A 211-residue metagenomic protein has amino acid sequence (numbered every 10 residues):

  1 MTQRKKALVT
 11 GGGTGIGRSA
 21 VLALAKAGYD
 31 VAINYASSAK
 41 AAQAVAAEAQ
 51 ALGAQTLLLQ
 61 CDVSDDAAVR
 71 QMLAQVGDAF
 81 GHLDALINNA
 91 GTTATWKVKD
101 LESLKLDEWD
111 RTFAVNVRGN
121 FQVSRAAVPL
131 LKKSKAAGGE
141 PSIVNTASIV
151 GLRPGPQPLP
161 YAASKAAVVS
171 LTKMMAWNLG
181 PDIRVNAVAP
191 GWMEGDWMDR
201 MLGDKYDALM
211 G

Functional and structural regions predicted by a protein language model:
G13-G15: Conserved glycine-rich cofactor-binding loop
A39-K40, Q60-M72, L106: The beta1-alpha1 cofactor-binding region of Rossmann-like NAD(H)/NADP(H)-dependent oxidoreductases
K97-L101, K105-F113, M198, Y206-L209: Substrate-binding pocket helix/loop in short-chain dehydrogenase/reductase
S124, S164, T172: Active-site helix of classical SDR
P129, A176-P181: Alpha-helical segment proximal to the catalytic Tyr-Lys
S148: Residue(s) in the substrate-gating loop at a strand-loop-helix junction that position the organic substrate next
Q157-P160, W192-G211: A glycine/serine/threonine-rich, flexible loop-to-helix segment that serves as the NAD(P) cofactor-binding "lid"
